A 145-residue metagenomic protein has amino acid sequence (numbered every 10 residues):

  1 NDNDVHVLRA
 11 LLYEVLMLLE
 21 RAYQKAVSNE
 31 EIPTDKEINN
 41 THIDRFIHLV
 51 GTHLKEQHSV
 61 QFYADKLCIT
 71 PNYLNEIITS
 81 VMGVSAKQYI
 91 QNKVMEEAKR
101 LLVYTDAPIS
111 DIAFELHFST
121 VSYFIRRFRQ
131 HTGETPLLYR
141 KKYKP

Functional and structural regions predicted by a protein language model:
D2-H6, E20-H48, T52-Q57, Q61-F62 (+3 more regions): Short, Lys/Arg-enriched, Trp-marked, Pro/Gly-tolerant hinge/linker segments that flank
V15, L19: Long, charge-dense, solvent-exposed interaction surfaces that engage phosphate-rich ligands
Q61, N72, P108-D111, V121-S122 (+1 more regions): Residues within helix-turn-helix
L67, L116-H117, F128: Core residues of bacterial helix-turn-helix
L74-I78, Y123-F124, F128: Short hydrophobic/aromatic patch on the recognition helix
S80-V121, K141-P145: Terminal helix-turn-helix DNA-binding modules in bacterial transcription factors
R126-P145: …primarily DNA-binding HTH/wHTH and HhH modules…
